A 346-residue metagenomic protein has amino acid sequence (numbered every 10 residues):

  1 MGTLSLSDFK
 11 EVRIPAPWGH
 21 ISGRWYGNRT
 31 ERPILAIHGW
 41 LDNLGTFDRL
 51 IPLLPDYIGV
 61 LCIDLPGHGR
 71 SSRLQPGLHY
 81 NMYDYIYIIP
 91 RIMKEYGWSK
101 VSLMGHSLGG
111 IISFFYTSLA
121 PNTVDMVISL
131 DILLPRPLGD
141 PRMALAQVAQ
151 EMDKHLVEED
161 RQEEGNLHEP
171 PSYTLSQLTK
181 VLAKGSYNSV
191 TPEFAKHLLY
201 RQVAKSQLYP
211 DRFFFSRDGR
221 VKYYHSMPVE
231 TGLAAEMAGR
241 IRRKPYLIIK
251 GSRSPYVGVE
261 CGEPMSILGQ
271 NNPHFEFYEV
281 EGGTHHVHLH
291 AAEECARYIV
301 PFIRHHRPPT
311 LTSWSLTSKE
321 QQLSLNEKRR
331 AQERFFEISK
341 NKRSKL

Functional and structural regions predicted by a protein language model:
M1-I34, P55-I58, W98-S99, E276 (+1 more regions): Alpha/beta-hydrolase fold catalytic core
P17, L61-M104, R297: Active-site loop/oxyanion-hole signature of alpha/beta-hydrolase fold enzymes
R24-R73: Conserved HGGG/HGGXW glycine-rich cap/lid loop of the alpha/beta-hydrolase fold
Y57, Y96-A144: Conserved hydrolase catalytic core segment
D125-P171: Flexible "cap/lid" loop of the alpha/beta hydrolase fold
Q162-M227: Conserved alpha/beta-hydrolase catalytic His-Asp/Glu region
A204-Q270, E276-E279, F335, K345: Conserved serine/cysteine hydrolase catalytic core
G283-A292: Catalytic histidine-centered segment of alpha/beta-hydrolase-like enzymes
